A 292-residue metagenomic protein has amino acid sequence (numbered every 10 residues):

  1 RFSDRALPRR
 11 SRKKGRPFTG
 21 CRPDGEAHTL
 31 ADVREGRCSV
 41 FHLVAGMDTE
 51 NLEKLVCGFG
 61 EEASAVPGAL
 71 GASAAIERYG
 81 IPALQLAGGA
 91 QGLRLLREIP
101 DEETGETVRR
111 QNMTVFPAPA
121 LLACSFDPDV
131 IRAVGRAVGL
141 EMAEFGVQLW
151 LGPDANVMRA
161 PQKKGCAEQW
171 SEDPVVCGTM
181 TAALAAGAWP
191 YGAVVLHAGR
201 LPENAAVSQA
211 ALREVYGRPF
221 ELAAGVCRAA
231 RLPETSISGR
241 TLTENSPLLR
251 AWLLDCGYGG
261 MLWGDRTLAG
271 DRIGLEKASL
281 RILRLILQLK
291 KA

Functional and structural regions predicted by a protein language model:
R1-A292: Glycoside hydrolase catalytic-domain context in secreted enzymes
